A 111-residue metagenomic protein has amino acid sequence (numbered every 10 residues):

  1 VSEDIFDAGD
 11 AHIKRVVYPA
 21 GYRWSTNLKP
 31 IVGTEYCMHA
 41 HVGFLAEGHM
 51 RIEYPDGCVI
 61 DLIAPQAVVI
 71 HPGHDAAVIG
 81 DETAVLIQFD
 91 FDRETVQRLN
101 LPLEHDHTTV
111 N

Functional and structural regions predicted by a protein language model:
V1-G33, H39: A short glycine-rich, His/Asp/Glu-containing loop-to-beta-strand
K14, C58-I60, V85: Short beta-strand segments
V16-Y18, G43, V68: Conserved GNAT-family N-acetyltransferase fold
R23-W24, G48-E53, A76: Short beta-strand segments in beta-sandwich/barrel cores
T34-I52: Short, conserved beta-strand element in jelly-roll/cupin
Y54-G73: Short acidic-glycine-tyrosine-enriched beta hairpin
H71-V96: Ligand-binding loop in jelly-roll beta-barrel domains
D92-H107: Short peripheral tails and domain-boundary helices/loops at the edges of structured domains
